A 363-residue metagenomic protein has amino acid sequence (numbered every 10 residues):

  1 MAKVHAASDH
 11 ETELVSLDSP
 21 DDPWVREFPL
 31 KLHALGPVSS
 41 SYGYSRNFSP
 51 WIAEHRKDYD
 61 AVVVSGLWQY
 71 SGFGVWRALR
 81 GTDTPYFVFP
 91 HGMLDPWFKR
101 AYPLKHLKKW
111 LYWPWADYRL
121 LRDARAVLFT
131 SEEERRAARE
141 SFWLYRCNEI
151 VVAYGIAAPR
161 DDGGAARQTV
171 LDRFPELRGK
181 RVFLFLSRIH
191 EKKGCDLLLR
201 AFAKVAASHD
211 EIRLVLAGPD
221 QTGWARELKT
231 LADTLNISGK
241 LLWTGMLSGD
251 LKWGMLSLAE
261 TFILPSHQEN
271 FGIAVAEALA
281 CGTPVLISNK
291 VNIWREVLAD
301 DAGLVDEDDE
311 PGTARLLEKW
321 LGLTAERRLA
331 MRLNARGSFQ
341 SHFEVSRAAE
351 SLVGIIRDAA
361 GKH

Functional and structural regions predicted by a protein language model:
S16-D21, I156, L186, R213-E227 (+1 more regions): Glycosyltransferase donor-sugar binding loop
L67, H267: Aromatic "clamp/platform" in nucleotide-sugar-dependent glycosyltransferases that forms part of the donor/acceptor
L94, K109-V127: Membrane-proximal helix-turn-helix segments that form the acceptor-binding/catalytic region of lipid-linked
D123, L128-T130, R135-I156: Helix-loop-beta element that forms the nucleotide-linked donor phosphate-binding surface in glycosyltransferases
L128, I156, L171, P175-K193 (+2 more regions): Conserved donor-binding/catalytic core segment of Leloir-type glycosyltransferases
R226-L247: Nucleotide-activated donor-binding/catalytic signature segment of Leloir-type glycosyltransferases, i.e., the conserved
P284-S288: Short hydrophobic beta-strand element within catalytic cores of glycosyltransferases and related nucleotide-activated
G303-P311, K319-A325: Conserved acidic donor-binding segment of nucleotide-sugar-dependent glycosyltransferases
